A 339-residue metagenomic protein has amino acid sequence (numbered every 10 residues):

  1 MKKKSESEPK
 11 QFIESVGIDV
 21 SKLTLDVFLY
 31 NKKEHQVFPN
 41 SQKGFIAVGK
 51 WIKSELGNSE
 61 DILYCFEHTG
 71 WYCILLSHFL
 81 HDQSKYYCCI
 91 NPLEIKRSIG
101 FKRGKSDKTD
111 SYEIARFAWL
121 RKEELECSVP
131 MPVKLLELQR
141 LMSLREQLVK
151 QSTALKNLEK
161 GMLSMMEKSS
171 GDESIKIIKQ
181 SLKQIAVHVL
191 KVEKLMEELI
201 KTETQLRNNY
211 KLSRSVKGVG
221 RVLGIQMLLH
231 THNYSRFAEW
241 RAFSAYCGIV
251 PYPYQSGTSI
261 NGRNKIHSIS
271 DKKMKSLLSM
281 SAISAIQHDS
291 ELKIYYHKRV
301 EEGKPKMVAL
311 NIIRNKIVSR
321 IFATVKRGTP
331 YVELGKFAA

Functional and structural regions predicted by a protein language model:
S5-Y30, I114: Gly/Thr-rich phosphate-binding beta-strand-loop-beta motif of the actin/hexokinase/Hsp70
K32-L63: Nucleic-acid-processing active sites and adjacent nucleic-acid-binding tracks, predominantly divalent metal-dependent
C65-L75: Acidic, metal-coordinating catalytic cores used for nucleic-acid/nucleotide bond scission and strand-transfer chemistry
Y87, P92-K211: Long, charge-rich intrinsically disordered scaffolds of nucleic-acid metabolism proteins
E126-R140, E167-S170, G262-K265, I294-N311: Short, solvent-exposed helix-loop connector elements
S215, R221, I225-E302, K306: Phosphate-backbone recognition surface of nucleic-acid-processing proteins
S259-G262, Y296-A339: Low-complexity, acidic/Ser/Thr- and charged residue-rich accessory regions of DNA metabolism proteins
